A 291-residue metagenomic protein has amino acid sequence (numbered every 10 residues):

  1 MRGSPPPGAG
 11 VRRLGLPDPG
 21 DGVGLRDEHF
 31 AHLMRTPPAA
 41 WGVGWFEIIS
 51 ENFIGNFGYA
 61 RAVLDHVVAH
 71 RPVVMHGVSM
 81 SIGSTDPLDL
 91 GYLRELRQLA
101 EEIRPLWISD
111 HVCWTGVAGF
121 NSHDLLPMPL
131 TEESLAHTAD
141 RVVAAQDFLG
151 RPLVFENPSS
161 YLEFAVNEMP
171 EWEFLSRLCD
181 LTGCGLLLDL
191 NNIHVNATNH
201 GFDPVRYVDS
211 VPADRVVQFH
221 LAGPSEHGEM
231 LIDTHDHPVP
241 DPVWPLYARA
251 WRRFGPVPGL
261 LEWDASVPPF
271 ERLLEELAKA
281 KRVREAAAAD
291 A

Functional and structural regions predicted by a protein language model:
M1-Q98: N-terminal pre-domain/capping segments
R26-E28, I49-F53, V78-S81, V112-C113 (+4 more regions): Active-site beta-loop-alpha junctions enriched in small/polar residues
F30-A31, S50-A60, S81-G91, Y161-M169 (+3 more regions): Acidic-and-aromatic substrate-binding clefts and catalytic sites of carbohydrate-active enzymes
M34-W41, G58-M75, G91-L106, Q146-F148 (+3 more regions): Acidic (Asp/Glu)-rich catalytic clusters
F46, I108, D189, F219 (+1 more regions): Conserved, mostly hydrophobic/aromatic
F57, P72, P87, L125-P129 (+2 more regions): Gly/Pro-rich active-site loop or hairpin
D89-L186: Active-site acidic/histidine proton-transfer and metal-coordination neighborhood in alpha/beta enzyme cores
F270-D290: C-terminal helical cap(s) of enzyme catalytic domains, especially alpha/beta-barrels
